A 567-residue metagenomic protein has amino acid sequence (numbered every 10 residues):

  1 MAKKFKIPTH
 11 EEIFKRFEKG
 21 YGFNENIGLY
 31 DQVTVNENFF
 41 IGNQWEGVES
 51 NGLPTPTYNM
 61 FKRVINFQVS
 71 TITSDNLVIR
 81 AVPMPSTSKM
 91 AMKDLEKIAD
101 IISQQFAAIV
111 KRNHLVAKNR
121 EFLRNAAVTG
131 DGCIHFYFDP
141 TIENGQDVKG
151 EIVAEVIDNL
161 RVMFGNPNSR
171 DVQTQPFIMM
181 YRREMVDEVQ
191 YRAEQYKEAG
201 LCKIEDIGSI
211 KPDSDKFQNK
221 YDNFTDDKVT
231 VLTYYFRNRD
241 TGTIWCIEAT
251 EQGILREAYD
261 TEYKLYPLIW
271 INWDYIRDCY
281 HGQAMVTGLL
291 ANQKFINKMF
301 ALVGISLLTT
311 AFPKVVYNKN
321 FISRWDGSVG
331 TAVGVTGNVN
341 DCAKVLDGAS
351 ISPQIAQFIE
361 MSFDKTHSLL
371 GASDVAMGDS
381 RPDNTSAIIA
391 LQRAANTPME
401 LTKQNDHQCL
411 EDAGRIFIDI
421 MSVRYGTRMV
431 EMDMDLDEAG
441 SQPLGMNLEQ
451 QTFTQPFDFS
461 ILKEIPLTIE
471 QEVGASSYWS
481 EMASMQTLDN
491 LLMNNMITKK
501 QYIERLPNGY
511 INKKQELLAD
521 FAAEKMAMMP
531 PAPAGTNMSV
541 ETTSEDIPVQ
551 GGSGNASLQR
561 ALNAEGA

Functional and structural regions predicted by a protein language model:
M1-E251, Q354, F358-E360, E411 (+2 more regions): Extended, helix-rich architectural segments
M1-Q32, N38, G42-N43, I134 (+3 more regions): C-terminal anchoring/interaction modules
S50-A99, E251-Y266, F321-G327, L370-A372 (+2 more regions): Short, amphipathic alpha-helical segments
K89-K97, I109-A117, E121, N125 (+6 more regions): Generic amphipathic alpha-helical segments used as scaffolds and interaction surfaces in large, multi-domain proteins
V128, V156, K228, T241 (+3 more regions): A short, structural micro-pattern
K149-V153, F177-M179, G288, M482-N490: Short intrinsically disordered coil segments
P167, I271-I276, D458-S460: Short, flexible, solvent-exposed loop/turn segments with mixed acidic/basic and small polar residues
G242-G330, Y502: Catalytic nucleotidyl-transfer cores of nucleotide-processing enzymes
